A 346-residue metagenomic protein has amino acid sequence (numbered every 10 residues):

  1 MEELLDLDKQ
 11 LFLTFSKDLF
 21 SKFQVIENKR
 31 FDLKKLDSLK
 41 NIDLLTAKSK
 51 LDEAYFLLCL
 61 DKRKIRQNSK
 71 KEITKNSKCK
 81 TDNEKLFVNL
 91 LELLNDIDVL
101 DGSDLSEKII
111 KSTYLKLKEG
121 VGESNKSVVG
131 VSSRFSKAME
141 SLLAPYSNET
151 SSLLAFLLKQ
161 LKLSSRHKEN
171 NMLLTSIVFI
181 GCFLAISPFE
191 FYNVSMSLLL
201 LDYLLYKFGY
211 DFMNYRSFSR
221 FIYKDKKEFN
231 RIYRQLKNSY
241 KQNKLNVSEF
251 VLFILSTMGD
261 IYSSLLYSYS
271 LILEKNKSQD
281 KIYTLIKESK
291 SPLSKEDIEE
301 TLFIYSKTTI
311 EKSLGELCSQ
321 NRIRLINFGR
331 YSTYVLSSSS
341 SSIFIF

Functional and structural regions predicted by a protein language model:
M1-E190, V194-F346: FIC/Doc superfamily catalytic core
